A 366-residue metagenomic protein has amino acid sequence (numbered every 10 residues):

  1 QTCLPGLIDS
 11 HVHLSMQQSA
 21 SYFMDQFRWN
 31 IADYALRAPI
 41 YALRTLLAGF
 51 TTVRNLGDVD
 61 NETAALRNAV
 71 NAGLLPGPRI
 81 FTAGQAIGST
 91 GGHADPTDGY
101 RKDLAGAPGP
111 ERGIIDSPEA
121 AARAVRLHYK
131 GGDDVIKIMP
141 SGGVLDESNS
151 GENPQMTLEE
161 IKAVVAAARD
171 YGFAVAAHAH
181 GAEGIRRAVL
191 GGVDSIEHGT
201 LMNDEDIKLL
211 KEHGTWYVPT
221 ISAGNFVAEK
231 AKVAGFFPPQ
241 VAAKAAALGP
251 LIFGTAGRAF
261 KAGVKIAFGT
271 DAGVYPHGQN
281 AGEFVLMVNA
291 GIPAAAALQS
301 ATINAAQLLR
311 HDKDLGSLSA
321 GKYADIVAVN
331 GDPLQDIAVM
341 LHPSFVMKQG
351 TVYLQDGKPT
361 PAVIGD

Functional and structural regions predicted by a protein language model:
Q1-A72, T90-A94, E159, E183 (+1 more regions): Metal-associated gating/positioning segment near the N- to mid-region
L14-D33, L43, T90-P110, V144-L158 (+1 more regions): Active-site gating loops and adjacent loop-to-helix segments of metal-dependent hydrolytic enzymes
Q18-S21, T63, G92-A94, D146-S148 (+6 more regions): Histidine/acidic-residue-rich catalytic or RNA/ligand-binding cores of hydrolases and nuclease-related proteins
Q26, D170-A174, G235-Q240, K244-P333: His/Asp/Glu-enriched, well-ordered alpha-helical/loop segment that forms or immediately abuts the divalent-metal
R37-T63, P76-A86, D133-D146, A174 (+3 more regions): Divalent metal-dependent hydrolysis catalytic cores, especially in the metallo-beta-lactamase
N68-S89, G151-A177, G214, V218-S222: Alpha-helix-loop-beta-strand connector modules within alpha/beta enzyme cores
G106-G191: Metal-dependent enolase-superfamily TIM-barrel catalytic cores that perform enediolate-based chemistry
A301-I303, Q307, A320-I364: C-terminal cap of metal-dependent C-N hydrolases
